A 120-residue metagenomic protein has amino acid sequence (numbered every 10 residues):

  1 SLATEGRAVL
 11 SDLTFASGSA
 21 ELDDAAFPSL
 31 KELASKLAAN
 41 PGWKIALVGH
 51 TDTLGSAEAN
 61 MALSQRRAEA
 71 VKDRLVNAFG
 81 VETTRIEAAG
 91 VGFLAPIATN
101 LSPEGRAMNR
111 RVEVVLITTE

Functional and structural regions predicted by a protein language model:
S1-I45, N77-T84, T118-E120: Periplasmic peptidoglycan-binding/tethering modules of Gram-negative envelope proteins
R7, H50-D52: Short connector loops/turns at beta-strand edges and beta->alpha or beta->beta junctions
L13, G105-R106: Short alpha-helical interface patches
A16, D52-G55, P96: A short, flexible beta-alpha/helix-coil linker loop
E21, A25-E32, E58-A62, R66-A70 (+1 more regions): Extracytoplasmic/secreted proteins, especially bacterial periplasmic and envelope-associated proteins
A39-H50, L63-I97, M108-E120: A non-catalytic structural micro-motif
G55-S56, I86: Phosphopantetheine carrier-protein modules
A59, A98-P103: Short beta-alpha junctions and helix-cap segments that line functional grooves
